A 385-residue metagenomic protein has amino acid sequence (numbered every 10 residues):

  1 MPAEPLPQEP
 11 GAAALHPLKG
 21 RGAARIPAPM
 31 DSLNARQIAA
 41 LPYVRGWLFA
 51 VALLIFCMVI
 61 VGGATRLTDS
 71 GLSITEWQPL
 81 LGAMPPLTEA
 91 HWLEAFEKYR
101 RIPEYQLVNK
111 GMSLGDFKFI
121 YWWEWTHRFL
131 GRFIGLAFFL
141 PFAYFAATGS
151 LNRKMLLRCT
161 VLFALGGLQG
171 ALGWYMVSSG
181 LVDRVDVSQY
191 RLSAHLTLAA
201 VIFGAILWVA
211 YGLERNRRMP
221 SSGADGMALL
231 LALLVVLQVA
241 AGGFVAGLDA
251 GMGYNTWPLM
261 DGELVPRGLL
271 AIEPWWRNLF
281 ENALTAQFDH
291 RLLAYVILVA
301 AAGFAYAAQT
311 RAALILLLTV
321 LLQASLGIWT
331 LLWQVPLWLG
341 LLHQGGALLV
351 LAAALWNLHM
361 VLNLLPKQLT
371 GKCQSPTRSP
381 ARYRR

Functional and structural regions predicted by a protein language model:
M1-R25: Short, low-complexity intrinsically disordered segments enriched in small and basic residues
P27-R385: Polytopic transmembrane helical bundles with strong interfacial aromatic enrichment
